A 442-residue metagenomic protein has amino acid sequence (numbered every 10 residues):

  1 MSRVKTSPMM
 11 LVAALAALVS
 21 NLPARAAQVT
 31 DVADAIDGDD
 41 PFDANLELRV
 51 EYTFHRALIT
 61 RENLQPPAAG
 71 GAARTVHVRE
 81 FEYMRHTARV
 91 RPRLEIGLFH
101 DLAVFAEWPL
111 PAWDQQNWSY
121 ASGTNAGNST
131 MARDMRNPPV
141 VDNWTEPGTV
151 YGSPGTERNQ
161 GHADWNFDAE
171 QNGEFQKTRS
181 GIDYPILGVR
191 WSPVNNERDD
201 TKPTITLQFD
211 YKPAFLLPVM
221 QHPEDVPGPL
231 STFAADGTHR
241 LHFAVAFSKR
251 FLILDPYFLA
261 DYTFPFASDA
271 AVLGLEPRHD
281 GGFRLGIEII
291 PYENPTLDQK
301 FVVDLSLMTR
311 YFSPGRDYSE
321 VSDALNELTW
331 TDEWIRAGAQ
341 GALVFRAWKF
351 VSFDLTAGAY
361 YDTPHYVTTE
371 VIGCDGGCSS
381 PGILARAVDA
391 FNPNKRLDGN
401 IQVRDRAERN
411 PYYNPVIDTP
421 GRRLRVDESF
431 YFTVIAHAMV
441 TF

Functional and structural regions predicted by a protein language model:
L22-R74, E197-K202, D298-V302: Outer-membrane beta-barrel biogenesis signature
P41, F99-D101, P111, V194-R198 (+4 more regions): Outer-membrane beta-barrel channels and translocator barrels
D43-R49, A103-F105, T204-Q208, D255-L259 (+3 more regions): Residue-level detector of the transmembrane beta-barrel scaffold of outer-membrane proteins
V50, V90-L98, A106, L187-W191 (+7 more regions): Residues on the lipid-exposed face of transmembrane beta-strands in outer-membrane beta-barrel proteins
V50-L58, W108-D114, Y184, P193 (+7 more regions): Transmembrane beta-strands of outer-membrane beta-barrel pores
A68-G70, N128-W144, D164, D269-F442: Outer membrane beta-barrel transmembrane domains
M84-V90, Q171, R179-P185, P203 (+4 more regions): Residues that define the transmembrane beta-barrel architecture of outer-membrane proteins
W113-L273, P393, P411-G421: Outer-membrane pore/translocation modules
